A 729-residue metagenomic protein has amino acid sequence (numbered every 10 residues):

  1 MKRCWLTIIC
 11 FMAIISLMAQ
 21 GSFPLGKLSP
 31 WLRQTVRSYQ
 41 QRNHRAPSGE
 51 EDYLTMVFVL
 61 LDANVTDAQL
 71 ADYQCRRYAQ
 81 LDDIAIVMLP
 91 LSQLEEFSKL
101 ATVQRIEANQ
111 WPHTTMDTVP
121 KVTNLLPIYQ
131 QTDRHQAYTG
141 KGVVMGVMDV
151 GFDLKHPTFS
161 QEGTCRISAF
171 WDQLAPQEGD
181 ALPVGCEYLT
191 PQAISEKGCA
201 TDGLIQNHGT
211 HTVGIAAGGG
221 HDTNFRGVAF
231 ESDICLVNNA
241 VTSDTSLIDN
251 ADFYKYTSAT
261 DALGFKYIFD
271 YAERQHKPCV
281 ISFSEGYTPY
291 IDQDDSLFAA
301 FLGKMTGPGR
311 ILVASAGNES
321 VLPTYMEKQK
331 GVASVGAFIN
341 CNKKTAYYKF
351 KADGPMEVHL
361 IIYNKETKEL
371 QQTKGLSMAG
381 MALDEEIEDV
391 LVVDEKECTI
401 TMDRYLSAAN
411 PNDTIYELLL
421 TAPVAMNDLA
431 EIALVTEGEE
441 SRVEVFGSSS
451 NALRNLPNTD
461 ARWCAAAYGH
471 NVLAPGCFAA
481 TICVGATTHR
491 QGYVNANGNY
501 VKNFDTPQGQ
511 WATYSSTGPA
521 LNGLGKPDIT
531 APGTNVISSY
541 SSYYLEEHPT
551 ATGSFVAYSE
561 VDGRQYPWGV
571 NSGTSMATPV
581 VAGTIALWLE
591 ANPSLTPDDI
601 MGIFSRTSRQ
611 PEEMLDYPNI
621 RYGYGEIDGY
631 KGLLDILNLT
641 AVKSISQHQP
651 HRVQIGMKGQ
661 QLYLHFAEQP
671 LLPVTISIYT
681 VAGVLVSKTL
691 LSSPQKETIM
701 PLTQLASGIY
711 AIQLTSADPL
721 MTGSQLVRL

Functional and structural regions predicted by a protein language model:
M1-L28, R621, V642, I699-M700: Bacterial Sec-dependent N-terminal signal peptides
M18-Q136, V144, P157-T158, G163 (+1 more regions): Autoinhibitory N-terminal propeptides
R45-S48, R274, P278-Y287, I291-D294 (+4 more regions): C-terminal subdomain of the subtilisin-like protease fold in secreted/lumenal serine endopeptidases
E51-L54, M305-P308, S320-E357, I362-Y363 (+1 more regions): Secreted peptidase-domain scaffold signal
T132-A259, H276-V280, G307-I311, T324 (+7 more regions): Subtilisin-like serine protease catalytic core
F152-T210, G214, G227-A229, E366-L453 (+1 more regions): Active-site core segment of subtilase-fold serine proteases
C235-T242, F269-C279, G309, G336 (+3 more regions): Hydrolase catalytic cores
S646-L729: C-terminal outer-membrane/trafficking sorting elements
